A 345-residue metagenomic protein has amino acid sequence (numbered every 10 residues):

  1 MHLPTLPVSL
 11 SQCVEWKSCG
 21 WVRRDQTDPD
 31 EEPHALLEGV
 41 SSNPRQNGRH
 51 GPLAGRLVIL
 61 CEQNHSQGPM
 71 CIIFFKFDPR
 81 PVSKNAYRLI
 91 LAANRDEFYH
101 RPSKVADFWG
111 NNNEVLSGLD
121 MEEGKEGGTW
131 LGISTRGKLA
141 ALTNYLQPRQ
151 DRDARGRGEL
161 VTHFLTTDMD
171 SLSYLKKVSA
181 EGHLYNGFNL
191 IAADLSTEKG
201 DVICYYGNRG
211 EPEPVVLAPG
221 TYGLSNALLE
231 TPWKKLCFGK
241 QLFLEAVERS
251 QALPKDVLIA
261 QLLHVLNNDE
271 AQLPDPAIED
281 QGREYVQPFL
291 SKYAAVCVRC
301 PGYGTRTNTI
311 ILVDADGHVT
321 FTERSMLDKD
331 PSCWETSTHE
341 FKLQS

Functional and structural regions predicted by a protein language model:
M1-V58: Intrinsically disordered, low-complexity basic segments at termini and long loops, enriched in Pro/Gly and/or Arg/Ser
H2, G55-S345: N-terminal nucleophile
